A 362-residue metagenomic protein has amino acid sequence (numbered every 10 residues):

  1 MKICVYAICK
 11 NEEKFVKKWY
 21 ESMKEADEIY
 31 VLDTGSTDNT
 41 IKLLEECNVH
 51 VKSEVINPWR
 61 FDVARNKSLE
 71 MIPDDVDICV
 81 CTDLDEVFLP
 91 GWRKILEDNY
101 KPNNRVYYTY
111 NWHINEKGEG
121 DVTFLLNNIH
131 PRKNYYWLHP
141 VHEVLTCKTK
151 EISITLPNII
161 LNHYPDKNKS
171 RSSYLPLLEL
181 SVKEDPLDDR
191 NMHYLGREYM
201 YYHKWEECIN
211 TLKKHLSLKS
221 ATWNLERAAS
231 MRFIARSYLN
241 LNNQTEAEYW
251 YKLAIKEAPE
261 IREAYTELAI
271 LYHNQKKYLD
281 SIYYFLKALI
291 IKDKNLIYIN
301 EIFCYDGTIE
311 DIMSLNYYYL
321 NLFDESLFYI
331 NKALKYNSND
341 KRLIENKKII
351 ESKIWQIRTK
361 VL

Functional and structural regions predicted by a protein language model:
A7-E25: Short, well-formed alpha-helical segments that are part of the catalytic scaffolds of diverse glycosyltransferases
K14-K17, D38-E46, G91-W92: Acidic helix N-cap motif at the loop->helix transition within catalytic regions of sugar-transfer enzymes
S22, L32-L43, I56-N57, D83-L84: A conserved acidic beta->alpha catalytic loop
D62-L69, V87-N210, K214: Catalytic-site signature of metal-activated, phosphate-bearing donor transferases, centered on the GT-A/GT-A-like
N66-I78: Active-site nucleotide-sugar/metal-binding loop of Leloir-type enzymes
